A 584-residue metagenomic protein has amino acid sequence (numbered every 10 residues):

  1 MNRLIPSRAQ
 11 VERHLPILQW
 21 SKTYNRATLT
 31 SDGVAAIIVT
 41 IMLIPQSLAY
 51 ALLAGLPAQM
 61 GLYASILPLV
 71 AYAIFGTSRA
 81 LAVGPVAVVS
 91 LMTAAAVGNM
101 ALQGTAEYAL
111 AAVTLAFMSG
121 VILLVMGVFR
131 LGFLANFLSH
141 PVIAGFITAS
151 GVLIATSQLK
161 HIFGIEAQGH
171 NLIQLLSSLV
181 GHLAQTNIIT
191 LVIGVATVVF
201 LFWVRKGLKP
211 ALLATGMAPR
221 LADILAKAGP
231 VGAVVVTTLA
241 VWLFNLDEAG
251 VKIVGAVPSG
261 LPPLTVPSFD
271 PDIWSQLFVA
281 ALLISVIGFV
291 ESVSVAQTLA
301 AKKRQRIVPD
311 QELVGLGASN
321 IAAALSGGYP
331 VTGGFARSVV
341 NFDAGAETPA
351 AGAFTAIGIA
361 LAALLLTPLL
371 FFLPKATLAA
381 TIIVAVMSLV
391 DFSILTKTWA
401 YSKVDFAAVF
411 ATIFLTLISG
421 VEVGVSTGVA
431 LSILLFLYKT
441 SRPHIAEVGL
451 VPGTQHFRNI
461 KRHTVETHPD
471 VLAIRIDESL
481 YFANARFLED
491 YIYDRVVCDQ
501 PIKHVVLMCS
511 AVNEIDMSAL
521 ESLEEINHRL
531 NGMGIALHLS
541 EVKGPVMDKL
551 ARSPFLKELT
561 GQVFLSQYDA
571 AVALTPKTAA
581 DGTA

Functional and structural regions predicted by a protein language model:
M1-A9, L574-A584: Intrinsically disordered or compositionally simple regulatory linkers and C-terminal tails in signal-transduction
M1-T454, H468, S522, P554: Transmembrane helical cores of multi-pass ion-transport proteins
G145, L539-S540, F564: Active-site-adjacent beta-strand anchor residues
L179, L488-I492, A570, L574: Generic hydrophobic alpha-helical segments
A233, F371, M547-D548, V572: Alpha-helical elements of the RecA-like P-loop NTPase motor core of helicases
S294, T298, P545-K549, A573: Phosphate- and divalent-cation-binding pockets in alpha/beta enzyme and binding domains that engage nucleotide-derived
S388-E558, T583: The feature marks cytosolic C-terminal regulatory regions of anion transporters and related permeases
E558-A573: Short acidic-hydrophobic, aromatic-tinged amphipathic segments that line or gate anion-handling sites
